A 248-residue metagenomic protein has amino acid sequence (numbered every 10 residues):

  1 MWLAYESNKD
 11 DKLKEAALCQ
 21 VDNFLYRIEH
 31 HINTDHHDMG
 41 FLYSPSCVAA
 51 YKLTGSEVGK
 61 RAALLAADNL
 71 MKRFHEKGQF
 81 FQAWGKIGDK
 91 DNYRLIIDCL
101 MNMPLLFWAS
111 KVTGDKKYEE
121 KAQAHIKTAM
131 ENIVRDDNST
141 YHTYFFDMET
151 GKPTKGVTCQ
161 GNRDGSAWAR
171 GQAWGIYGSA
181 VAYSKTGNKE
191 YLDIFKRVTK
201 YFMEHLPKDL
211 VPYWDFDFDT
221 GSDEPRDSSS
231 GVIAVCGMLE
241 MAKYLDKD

Functional and structural regions predicted by a protein language model:
M1-D248: Glycan-recognition and catalytic cores of secretory/periplasmic carbohydrate-active enzymes
